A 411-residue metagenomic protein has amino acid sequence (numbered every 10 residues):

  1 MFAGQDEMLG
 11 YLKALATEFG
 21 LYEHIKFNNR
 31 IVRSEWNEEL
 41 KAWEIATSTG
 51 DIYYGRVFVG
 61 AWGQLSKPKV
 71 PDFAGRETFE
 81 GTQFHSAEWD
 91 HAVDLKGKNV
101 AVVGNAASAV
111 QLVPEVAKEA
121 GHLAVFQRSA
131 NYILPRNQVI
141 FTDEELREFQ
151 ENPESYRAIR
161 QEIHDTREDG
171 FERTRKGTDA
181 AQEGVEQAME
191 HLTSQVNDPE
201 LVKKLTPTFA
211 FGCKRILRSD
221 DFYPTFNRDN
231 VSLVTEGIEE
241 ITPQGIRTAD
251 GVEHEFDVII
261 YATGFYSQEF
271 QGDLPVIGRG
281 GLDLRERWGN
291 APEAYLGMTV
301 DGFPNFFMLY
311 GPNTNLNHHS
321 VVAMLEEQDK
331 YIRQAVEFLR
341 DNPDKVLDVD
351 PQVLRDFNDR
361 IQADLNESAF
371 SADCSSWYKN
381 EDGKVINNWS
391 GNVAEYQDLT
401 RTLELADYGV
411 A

Functional and structural regions predicted by a protein language model:
M1-A14, K26, R175-E183, A210-D221: Short beta-strand to alpha-helix junction loop
M1-L65, A188, L192: Feature captures the FAD/FMN-dependent oxidoreductase FAD-binding
I25-A42, A92, D229-A249: A conserved short coil-to-beta-strand element within the FAD-binding core of flavoproteins
Y53, F58-N197, V231-S232, H254 (+2 more regions): Rossmann-like dinucleotide-binding core of oxidoreductases
V70-H85, Q244-G297: Central helical "cap/lid" subdomain
F73-E77, A92, D221-Y223, G278-F307 (+1 more regions): FAD-binding beta-loop-beta segment adjacent to the flavin cofactor pocket
A180, A323-E326, K330-A411: C-terminal active-site-capping segments
Q182-E255: Alpha/beta-hydrolase fold catalytic core
